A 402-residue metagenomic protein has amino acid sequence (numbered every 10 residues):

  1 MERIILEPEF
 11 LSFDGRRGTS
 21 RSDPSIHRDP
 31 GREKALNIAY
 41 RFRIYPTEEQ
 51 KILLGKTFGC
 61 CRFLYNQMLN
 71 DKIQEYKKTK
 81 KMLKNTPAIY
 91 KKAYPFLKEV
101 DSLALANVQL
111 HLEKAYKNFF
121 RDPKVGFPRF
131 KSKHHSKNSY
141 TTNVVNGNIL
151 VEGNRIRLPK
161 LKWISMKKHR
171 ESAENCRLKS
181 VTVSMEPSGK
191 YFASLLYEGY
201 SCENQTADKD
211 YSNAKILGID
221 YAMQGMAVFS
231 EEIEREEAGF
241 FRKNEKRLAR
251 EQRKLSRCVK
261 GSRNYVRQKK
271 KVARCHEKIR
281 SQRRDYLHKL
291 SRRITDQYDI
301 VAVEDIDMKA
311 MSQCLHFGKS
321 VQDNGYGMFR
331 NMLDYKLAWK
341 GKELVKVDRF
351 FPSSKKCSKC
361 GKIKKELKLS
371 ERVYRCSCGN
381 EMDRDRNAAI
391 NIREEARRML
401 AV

Functional and structural regions predicted by a protein language model:
M1-V402: Nucleic-acid substrate recognition interfaces
